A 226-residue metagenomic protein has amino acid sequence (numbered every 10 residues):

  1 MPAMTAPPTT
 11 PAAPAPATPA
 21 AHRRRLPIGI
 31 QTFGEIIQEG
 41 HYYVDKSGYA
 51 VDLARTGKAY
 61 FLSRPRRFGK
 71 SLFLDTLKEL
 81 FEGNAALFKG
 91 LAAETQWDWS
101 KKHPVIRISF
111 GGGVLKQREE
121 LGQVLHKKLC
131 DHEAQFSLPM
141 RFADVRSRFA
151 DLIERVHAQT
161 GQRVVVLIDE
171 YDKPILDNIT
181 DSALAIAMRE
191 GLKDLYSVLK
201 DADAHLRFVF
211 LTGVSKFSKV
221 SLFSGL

Functional and structural regions predicted by a protein language model:
P2-L226: Phosphate-binding site recognition
